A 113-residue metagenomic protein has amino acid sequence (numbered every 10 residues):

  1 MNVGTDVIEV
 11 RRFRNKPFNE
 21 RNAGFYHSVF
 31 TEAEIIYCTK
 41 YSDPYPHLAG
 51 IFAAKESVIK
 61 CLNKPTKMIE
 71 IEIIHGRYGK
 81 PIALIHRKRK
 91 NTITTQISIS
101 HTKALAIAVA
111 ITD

Functional and structural regions predicted by a protein language model:
M1-D113: Core catalytic alpha/beta fold that binds nucleotide/phospho-ligands
